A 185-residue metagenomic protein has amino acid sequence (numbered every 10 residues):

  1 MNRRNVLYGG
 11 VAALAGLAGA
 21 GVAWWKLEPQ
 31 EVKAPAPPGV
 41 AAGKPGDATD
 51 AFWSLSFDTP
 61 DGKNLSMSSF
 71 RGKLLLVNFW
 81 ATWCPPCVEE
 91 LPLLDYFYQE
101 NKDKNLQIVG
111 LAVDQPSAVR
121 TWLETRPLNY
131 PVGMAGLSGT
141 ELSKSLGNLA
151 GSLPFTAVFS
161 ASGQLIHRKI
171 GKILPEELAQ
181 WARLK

Functional and structural regions predicted by a protein language model:
M1-S54: N-terminal targeting signals for export/organelle localization
D47, S54-L75: A short beta-strand-turn-helix
L55, F70, F79-W80, W122 (+1 more regions): Conserved hydrophobic/aromatic "anchor" residues that stabilize well-ordered secondary structure elements
F70-K73, D103, N129, G151: Active-site acidic short loop of glycosyltransferases
N78-C84, V113: Aromatic-flanked redox-active Cys/Sec active sites in thiol-based oxidoreductases, especially the WC-centered
T82-E89, F155: C-type cytochrome heme c attachment motif
V88-P127, L137-K144: Structural microenvironment flanking redox-active thiols in thiol-disulfide oxidoreductases
T125-L128, G136-R183: Thiol/disulfide oxidoreductase modules built on the thioredoxin-like
